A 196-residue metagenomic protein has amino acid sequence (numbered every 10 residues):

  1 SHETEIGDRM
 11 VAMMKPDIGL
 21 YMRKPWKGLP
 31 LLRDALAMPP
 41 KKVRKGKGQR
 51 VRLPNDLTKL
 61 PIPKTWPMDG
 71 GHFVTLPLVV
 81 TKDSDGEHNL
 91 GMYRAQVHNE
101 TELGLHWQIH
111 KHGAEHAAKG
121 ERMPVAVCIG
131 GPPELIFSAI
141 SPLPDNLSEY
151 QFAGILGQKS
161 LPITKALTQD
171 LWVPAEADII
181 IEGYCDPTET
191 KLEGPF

Functional and structural regions predicted by a protein language model:
S1-F196: Extended, highly charged
